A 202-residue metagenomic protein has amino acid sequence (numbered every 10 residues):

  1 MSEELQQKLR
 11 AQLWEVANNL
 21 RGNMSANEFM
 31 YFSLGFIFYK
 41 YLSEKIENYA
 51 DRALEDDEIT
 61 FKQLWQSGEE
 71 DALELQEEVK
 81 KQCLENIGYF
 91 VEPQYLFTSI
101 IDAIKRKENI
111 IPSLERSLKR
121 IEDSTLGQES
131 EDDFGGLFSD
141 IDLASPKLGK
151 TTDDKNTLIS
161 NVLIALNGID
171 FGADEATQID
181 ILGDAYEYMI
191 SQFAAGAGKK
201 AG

Functional and structural regions predicted by a protein language model:
M1-G202: Non-catalytic, mostly N-terminal accessory regions of nucleic-acid modification and defense proteins
